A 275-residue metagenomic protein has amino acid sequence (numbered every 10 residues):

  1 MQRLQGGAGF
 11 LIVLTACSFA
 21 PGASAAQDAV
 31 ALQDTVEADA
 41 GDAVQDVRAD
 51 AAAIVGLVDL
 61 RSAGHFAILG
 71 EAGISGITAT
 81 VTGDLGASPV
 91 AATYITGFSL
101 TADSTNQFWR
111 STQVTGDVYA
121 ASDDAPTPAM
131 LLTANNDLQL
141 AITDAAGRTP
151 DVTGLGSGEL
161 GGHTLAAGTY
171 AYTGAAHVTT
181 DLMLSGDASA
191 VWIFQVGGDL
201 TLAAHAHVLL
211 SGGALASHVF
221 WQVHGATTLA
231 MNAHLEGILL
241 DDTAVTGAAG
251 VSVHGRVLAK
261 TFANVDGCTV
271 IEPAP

Functional and structural regions predicted by a protein language model:
M1-T15: Sec-dependent bacterial lipoprotein signal peptides
L14-I54: Ser/Thr-rich, Pro/Gly/Ala-heavy low-complexity intrinsically disordered linkers and tails of secreted extracellular
S18, D46-P275: Solvent-exposed adhesion/ligand-recognition segments of exported proteins
